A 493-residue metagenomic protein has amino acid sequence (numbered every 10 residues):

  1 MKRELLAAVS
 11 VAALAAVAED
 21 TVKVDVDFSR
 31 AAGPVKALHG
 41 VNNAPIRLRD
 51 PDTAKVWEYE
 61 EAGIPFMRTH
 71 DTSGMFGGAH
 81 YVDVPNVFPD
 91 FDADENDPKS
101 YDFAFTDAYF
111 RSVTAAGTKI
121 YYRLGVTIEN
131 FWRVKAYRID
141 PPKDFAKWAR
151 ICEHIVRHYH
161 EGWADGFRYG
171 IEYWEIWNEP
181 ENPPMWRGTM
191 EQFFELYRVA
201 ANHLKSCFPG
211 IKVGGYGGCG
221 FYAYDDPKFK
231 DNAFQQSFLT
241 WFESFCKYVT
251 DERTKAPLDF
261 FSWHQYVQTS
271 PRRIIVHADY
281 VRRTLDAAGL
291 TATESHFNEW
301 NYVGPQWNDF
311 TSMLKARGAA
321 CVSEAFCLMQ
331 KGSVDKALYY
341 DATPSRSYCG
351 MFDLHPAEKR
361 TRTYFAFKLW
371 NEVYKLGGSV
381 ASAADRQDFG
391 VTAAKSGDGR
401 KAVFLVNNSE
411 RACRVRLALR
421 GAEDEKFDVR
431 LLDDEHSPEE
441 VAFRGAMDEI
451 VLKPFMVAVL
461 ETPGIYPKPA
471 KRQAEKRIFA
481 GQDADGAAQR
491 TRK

Functional and structural regions predicted by a protein language model:
V9-A18: Hydrophobic h-region of N-terminal signal peptides that target proteins for export in Gram-negative bacteria
E19-F66, N202-K205: N-terminal carbohydrate-binding accessory modules
V41, V113, I155, W174 (+7 more regions): Conserved, mostly hydrophobic/aromatic
A62-Q268: Substrate-binding cleft and catalytic face of glycoside hydrolase catalytic domains, especially the flexible beta-alpha
D251, K255, D259-N308, D335: Glycoside hydrolase catalytic-domain groove-lining segments
F297-V391, G397-G399: Aromatic/acidic polysaccharide-binding cleft in carbohydrate-active enzymes
R386-D424, F455-V459, D483: Carbohydrate-binding surface patches
E440-G486, R490-R492: C-terminal beta-strand-rich structural cap/linker in extracellular carbohydrate-active enzymes
